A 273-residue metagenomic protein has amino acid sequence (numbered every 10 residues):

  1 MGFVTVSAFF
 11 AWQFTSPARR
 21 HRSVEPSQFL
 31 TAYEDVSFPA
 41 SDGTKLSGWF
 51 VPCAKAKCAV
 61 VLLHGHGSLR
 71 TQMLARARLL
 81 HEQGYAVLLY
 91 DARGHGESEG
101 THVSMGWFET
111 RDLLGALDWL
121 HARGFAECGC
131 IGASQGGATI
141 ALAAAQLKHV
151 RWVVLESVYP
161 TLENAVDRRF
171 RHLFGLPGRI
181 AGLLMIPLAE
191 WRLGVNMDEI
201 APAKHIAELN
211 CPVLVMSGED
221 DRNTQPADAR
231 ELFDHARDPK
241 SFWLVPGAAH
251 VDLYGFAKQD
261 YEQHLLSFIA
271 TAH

Functional and structural regions predicted by a protein language model:
M1-P39, W49: An N-terminal hydrophobic leader/cap segment in hydrolases
H66-L79, A92: The serine-hydrolase catalytic nucleophile loop
Q72, V103-R123: Alpha/beta-hydrolase active-site loop
L79-E99: Conserved alpha/beta-hydrolase
L142-D198, K204, C211, L244: Hydrolase active-site cap/lid region
E208-N210, V215-S217, D221: Short beta-strand/loop motif that positions the catalytic acidic residue of the alpha/beta-hydrolase fold
R222-D228: Conserved alpha/beta-hydrolase "acid-adjacent" motif
A248-K258, E262: Catalytic histidine-centered segment of alpha/beta-hydrolase-like enzymes
